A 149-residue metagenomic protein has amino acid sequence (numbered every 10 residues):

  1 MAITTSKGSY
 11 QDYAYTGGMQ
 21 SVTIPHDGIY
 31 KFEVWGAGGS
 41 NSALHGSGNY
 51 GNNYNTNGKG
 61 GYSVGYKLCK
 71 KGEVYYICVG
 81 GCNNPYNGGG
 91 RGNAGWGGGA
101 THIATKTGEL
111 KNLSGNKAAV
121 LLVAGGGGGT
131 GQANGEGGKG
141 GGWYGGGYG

Functional and structural regions predicted by a protein language model:
M1-S40: GGW-centered surface loops in extracellular recognition modules
S6-Q11, G18-Q20, G58-S63, G99-T101 (+1 more regions): Generic structural motif recognizing short loop/turn segments at the entrances and edges of beta-strands
T16, G36-K106, G129-G149: Glycine-rich strand-loop-strand elements at beta-sheet edges
S21-T23, G65-Y66, N112: Beta-strand elements of modular eukaryotic interaction domains
G72-Y75, N116-L121: Loop/turn elements at helix/coil->beta-strand transitions in domains of secreted/extracellular proteins
G108-A118: Short, solvent-exposed loop/turn segments that connect beta-strands within catalytic domains and beta-strand-rich
L122-G127: Short, structured patches in soluble enzyme cores that scaffold and shape functional sites
